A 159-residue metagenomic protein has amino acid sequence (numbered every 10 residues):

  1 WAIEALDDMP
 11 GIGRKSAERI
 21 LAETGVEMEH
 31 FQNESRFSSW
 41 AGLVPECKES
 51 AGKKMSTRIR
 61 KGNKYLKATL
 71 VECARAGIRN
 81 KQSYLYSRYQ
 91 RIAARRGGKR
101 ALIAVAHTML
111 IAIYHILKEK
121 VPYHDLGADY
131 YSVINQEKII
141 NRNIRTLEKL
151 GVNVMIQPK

Functional and structural regions predicted by a protein language model:
W1-K159: A detector of single, family-specific signature residues that are central to catalytic or substrate-handling motifs
